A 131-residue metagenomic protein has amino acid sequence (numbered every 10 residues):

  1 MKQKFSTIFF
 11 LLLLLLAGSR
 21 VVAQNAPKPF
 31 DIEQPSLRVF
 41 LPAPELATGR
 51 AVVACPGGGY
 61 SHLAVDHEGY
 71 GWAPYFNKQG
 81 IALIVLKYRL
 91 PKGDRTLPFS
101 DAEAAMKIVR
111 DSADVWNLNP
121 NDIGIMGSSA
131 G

Functional and structural regions predicted by a protein language model:
M1-Q24: Bacterial Sec-dependent N-terminal signal peptides
S19-L41: An N-terminal hydrophobic leader/cap segment in hydrolases
S36-T48, W116: Short beta-strand-to-loop junctions in surface cap/lid or active-site-entrance loops
L46, G59-E68, L86-F99, S112: Cap/lid segment of the alpha/beta-hydrolase catalytic domain
T48-G57: Short beta-strand element of the alpha/beta-hydrolase
V65-I84: Short amphipathic alpha-helix adjacent to the substrate-entry channel of hydrolases
Y75, D101-D111: Structural preference for long, well-ordered alpha-helical segments within the folded cores of structured domains
I108-S129: Gly/Ser-rich "nucleophile elbow"/oxyanion-hole loop immediately N-terminal to the catalytic nucleophile in hydrolases
